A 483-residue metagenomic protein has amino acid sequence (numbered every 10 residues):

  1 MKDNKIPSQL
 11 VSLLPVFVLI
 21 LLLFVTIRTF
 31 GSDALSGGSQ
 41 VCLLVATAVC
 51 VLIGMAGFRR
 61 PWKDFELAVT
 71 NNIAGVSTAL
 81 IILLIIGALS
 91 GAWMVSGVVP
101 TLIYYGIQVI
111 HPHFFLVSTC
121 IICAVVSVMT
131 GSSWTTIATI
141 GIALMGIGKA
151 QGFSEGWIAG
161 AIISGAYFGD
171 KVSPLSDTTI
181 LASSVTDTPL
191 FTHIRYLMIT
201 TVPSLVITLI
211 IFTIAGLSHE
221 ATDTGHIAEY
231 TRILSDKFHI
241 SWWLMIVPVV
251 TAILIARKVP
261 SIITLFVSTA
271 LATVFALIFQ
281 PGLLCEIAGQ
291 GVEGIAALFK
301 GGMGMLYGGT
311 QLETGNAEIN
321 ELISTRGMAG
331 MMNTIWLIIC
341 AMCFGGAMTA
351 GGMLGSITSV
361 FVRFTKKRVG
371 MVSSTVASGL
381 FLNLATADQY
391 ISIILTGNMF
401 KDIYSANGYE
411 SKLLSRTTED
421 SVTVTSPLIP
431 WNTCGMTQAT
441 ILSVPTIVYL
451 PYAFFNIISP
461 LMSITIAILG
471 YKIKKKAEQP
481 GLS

Functional and structural regions predicted by a protein language model:
M1-L83, I199-L209, G216-C340, P480-S483: Hydrophobic transmembrane alpha-helices of multi-pass small-molecule transporters
N4-S8, Y104-H111, M129-S133, T231-I240 (+2 more regions): Short, amphipathic, aromatic/basic-enriched membrane-interface segments that mark the entry/exit of transmembrane
L19, C42, A46, C50 (+26 more regions): Alpha-helical transmembrane segments in multi-pass membrane proteins
G54-R59, G148-E155, V172-S176, F275-E286 (+2 more regions): Juxtamembrane membrane-interface segments at transmembrane alpha-helix termini
F58-K149, Y307-K401: Membrane-embedded alpha-helical segments and adjacent helix-loop junctions characteristic of multi-pass solute
T78-G165, T179, I199-S204, L209-L217 (+4 more regions): Early transmembrane hairpin of solute transport permeases
V109-P203, V376-D420, S483: Hydrophobic transmembrane alpha-helices that form the pore/transport pathway of multi-pass ion and small-solute
K171-P174, T179-I233, W243, A406 (+1 more regions): Juxtamembrane and boundary regions of transmembrane helices in multi-pass small-molecule transporters and channels
